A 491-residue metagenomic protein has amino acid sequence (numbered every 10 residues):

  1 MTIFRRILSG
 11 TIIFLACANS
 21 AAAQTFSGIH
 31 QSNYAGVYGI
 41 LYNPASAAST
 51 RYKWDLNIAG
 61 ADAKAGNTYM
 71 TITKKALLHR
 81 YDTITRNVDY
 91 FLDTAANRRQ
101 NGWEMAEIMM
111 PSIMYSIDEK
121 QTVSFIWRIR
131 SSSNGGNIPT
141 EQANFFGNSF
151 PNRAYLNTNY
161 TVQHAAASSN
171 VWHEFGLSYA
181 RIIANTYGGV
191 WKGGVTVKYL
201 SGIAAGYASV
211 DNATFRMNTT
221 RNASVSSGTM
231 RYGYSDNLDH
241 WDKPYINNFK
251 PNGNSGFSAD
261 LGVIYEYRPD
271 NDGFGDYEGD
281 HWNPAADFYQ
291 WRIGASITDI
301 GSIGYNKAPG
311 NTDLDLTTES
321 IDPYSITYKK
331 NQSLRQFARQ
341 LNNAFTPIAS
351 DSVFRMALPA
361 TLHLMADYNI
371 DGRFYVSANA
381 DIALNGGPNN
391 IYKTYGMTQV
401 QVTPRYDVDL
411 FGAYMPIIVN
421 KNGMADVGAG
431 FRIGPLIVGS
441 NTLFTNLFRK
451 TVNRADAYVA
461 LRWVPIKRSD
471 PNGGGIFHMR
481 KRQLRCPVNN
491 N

Functional and structural regions predicted by a protein language model:
M1-G28, A366, N491: Bacterial Sec-dependent N-terminal signal peptides
Q24-N491: Subset of outer-membrane beta-barrel
